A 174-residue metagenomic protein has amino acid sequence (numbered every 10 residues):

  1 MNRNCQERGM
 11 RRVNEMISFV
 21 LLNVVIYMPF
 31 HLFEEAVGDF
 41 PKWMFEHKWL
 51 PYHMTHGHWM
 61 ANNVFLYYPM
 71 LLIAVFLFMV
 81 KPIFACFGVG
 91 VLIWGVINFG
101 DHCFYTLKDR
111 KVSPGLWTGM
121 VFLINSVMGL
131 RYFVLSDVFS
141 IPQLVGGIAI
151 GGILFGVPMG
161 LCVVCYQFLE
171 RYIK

Functional and structural regions predicted by a protein language model:
G9-L22, A74-C86, M128-V145: Helix-coil boundary and interhelical linker segments in multi-pass alpha-helical membrane proteins
E15-E35: N-terminal signal-anchor transmembrane alpha helix
E34-T55, C165-K174: Cytosolic, membrane-interface loops and tails of multi-pass inner-membrane proteins
M60-F78, I97-N98, V121-V127: Core segments of transmembrane alpha-helices that mediate helix-helix packing or line hydrophobic substrate/ligand
K81-P82, C103-S113: Membrane-interface helix caps and helix-loop-helix hairpins in membrane proteins
G90-H102, S113-V134: Hydrophobic alpha-helical membrane segments
G129-K174: Terminal transmembrane helical module of multi-pass membrane proteins
